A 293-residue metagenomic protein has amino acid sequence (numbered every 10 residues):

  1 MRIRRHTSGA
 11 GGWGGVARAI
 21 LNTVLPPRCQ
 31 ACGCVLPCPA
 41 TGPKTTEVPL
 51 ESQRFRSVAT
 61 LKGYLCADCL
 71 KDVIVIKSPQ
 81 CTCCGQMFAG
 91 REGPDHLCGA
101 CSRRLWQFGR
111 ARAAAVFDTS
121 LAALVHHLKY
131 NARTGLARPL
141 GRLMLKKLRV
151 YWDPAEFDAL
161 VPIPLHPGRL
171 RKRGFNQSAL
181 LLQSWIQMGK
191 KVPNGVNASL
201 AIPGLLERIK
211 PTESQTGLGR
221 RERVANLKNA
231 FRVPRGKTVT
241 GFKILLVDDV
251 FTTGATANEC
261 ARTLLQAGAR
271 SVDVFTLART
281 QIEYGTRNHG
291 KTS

Functional and structural regions predicted by a protein language model:
M1-D248, T252-S293: Glycine-rich phosphate/pyrophosphate-handling loop used in enzymes and phosphotransfer proteins
